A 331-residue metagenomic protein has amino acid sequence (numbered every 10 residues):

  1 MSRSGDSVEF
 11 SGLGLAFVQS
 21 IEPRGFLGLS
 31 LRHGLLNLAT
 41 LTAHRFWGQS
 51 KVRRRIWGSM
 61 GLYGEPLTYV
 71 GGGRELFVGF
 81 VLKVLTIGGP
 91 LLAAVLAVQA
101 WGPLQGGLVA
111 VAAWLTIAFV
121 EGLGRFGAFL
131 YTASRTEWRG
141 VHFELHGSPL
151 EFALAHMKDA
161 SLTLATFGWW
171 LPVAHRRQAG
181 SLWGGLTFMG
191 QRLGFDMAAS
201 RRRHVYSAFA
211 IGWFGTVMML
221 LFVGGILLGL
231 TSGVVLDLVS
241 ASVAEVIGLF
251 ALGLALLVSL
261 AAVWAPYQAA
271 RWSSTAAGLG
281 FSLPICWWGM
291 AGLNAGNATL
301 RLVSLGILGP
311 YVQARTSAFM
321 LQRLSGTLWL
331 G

Functional and structural regions predicted by a protein language model:
M1-Q19, Q191-R192, Q322-G331: Low-complexity, intrinsically disordered extramembrane tails and loops of integral membrane proteins
S2, P90-A118, T216-W264, W288 (+2 more regions): Membrane-helix interface segments in multi-pass membrane proteins
R3-K83: An N-terminus-focused feature that recognizes amino-terminal "leader" regions
P23, L27-G28, G72-G88, S148-A165 (+2 more regions): Loop-to-transmembrane boundary segments
L31-K51, H156-Q178, A295-R315: Hydrophobic, aromatic-rich membrane-embedded alpha-helical segments
I56-V70, A133-L150, G180-R202, S273-M290 (+1 more regions): Juxtamembrane inter-helical linkers in multi-pass membrane proteins
V70-E75, K83-I87, L91, V95-Q99 (+5 more regions): Hydrophobic, ordered structural segments
G122, R139-S242, G248-A270: Long, contiguous internal "core" modules enriched in hydrophobic/ aromatic residues
